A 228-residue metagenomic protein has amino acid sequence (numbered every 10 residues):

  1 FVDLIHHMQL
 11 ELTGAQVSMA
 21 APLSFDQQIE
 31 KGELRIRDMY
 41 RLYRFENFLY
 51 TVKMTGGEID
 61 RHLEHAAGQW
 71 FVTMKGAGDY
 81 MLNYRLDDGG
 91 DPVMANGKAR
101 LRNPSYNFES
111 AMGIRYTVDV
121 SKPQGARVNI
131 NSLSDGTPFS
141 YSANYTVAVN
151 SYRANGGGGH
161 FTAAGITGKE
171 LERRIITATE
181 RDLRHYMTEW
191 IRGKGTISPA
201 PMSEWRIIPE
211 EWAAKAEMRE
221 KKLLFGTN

Functional and structural regions predicted by a protein language model:
F1-N228: Catalytic centers of hydrolytic enzymes
